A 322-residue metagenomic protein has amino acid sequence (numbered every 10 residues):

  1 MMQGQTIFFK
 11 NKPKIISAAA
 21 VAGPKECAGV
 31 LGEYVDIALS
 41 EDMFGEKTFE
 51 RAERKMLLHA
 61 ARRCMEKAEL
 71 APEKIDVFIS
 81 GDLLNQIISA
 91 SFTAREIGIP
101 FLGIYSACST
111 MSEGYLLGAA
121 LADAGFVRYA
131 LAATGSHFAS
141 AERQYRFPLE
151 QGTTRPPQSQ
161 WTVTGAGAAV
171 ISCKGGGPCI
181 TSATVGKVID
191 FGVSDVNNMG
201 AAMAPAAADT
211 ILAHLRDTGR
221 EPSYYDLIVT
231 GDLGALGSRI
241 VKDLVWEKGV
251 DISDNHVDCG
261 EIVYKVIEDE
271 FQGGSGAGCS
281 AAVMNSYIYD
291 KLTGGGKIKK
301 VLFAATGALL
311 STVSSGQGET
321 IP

Functional and structural regions predicted by a protein language model:
M1-E50, P148-L212, D217-R220, V250-I267 (+2 more regions): Condensing-enzyme catalytic core mediating Claisen C-C bond formation in acyl metabolism
I15, F49-C108, Y224-R239, D243: Conserved beta-ketoacyl condensing-enzyme motif
A20-V21, S80-Q86, S136-H137, G176 (+1 more regions): Short glycine-enriched loops at secondary-structure junctions
E26-A28, S89-S91, A141-R146, R239-V241 (+1 more regions): Short acidic, glycine/serine/threonine-rich loops at helix termini
E53-E69, L117, A202-D217, V283-I288: Short, well-ordered amphipathic alpha-helical segments that serve as non-catalytic structural scaffolds within diverse
H59, K67-V77, A124-T134, G177-P178 (+3 more regions): Structural signature of cysteine-dependent C-C bond-forming condensing enzymes
I87-I88, F138-R143, V188-G192, L310-T312: Short, well-ordered, mixed-charge alpha-helical segments that flank or form enzyme active sites
Y105-A132, I171, S275-G296: Active-site-proximal alpha-helical scaffold in enzymes
